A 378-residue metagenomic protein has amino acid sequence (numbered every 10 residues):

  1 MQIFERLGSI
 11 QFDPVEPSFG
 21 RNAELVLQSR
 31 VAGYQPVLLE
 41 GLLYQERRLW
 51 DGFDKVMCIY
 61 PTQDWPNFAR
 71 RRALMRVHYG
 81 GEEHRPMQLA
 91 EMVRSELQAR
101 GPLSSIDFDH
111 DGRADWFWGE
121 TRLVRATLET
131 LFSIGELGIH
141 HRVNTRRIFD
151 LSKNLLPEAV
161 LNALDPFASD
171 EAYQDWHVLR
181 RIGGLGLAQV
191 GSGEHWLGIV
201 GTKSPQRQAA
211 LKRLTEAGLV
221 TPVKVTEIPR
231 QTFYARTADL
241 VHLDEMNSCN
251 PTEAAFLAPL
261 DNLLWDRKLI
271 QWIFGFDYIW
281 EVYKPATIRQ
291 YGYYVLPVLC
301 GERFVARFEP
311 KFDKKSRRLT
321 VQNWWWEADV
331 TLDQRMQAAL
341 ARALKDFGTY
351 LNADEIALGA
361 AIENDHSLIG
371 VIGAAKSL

Functional and structural regions predicted by a protein language model:
M1-L378: Long, charged, low-complexity, helical-prone intrinsically disordered regions
